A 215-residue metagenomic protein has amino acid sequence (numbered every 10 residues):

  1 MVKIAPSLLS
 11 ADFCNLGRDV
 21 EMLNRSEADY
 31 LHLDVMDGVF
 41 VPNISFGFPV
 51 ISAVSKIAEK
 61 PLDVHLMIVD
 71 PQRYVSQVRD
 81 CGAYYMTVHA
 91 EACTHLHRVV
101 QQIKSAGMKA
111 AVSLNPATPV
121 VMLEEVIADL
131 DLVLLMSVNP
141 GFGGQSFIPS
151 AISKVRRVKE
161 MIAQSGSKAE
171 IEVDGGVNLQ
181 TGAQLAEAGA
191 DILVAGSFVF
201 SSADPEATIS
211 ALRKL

Functional and structural regions predicted by a protein language model:
M1-T87, A92-H95, Q102, A110 (+8 more regions): Conserved N-terminal beta1-alpha1 strand-loop-helix module at the mouth
A90-C93, N115-A117, V138-G141, S197-F200: Short, acidic/turn-prone active-site loops that include or flank metal/cofactor- and phosphate-binding residues
V100-Q102, T118: Predominantly soluble domains enriched in secretory-pathway, periplasmic, or organellar proteins
A117-P119, N178: Short acidic loop-to-helix transition motifs that present clustered carboxylates
V173-G176, V194-F198: Glycine-rich beta-strand-to-loop/alpha-helix junction loops that act as flexible
G176-A188: Acidic, divalent-metal-coordinating active-site segment for phosphoryl/phosphodiester hydrolysis, typified by short
A183-Q184, L193, S201-S202: Catalytic cores of soluble, metal-dependent hydrolases
